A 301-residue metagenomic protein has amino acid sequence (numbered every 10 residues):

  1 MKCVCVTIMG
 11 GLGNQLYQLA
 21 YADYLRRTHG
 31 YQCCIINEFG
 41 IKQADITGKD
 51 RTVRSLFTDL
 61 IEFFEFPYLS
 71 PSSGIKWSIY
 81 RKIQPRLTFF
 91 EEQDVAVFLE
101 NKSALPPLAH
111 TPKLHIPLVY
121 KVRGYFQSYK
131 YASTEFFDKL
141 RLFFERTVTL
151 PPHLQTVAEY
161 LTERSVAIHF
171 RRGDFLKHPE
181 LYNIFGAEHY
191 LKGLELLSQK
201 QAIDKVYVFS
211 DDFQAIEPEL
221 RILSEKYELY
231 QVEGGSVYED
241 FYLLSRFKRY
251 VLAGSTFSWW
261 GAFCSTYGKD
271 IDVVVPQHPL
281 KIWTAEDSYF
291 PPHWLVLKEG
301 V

Functional and structural regions predicted by a protein language model:
M1-C5: Extreme N-terminal starter segment of soluble prokaryotic enzymes
T7-Y17, T47: A short, glycine/small-residue-rich beta-strand->loop->alpha-helix junction that serves as a flexible
I8-G11, F39, F126, R172-D174 (+1 more regions): Short, flexible loop/turn elements at secondary-structure junctions
L12, E195-V275, K281-T284, Y289: Donor-binding and catalytic core of enzymes assembling or modifying cell-surface/extracellular glycoconjugates
Y17-L25: Short amphipathic alpha-helix
Q32-Q43: A short beta-strand-loop structural module common to alpha/beta enzyme folds
T47-A202: Secretory-pathway luminal glycosyltransferase catalytic domains
D50-R54, I61, L223-Q231, E286-V301: Active-site regions of enzymes building and remodeling cell-envelope glycoconjugates
